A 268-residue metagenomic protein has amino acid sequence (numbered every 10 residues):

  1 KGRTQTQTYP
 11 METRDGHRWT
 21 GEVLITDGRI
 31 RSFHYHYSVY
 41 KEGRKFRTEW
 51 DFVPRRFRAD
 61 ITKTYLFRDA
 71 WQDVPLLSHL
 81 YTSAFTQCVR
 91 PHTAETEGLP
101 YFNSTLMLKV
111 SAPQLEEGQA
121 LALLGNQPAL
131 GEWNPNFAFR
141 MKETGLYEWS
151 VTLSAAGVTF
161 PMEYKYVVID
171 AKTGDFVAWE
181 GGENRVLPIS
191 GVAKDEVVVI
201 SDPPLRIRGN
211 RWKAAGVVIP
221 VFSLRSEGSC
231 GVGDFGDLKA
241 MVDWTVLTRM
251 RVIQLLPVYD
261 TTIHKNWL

Functional and structural regions predicted by a protein language model:
K1, L108-P113, V217-S226: Short, Lys/Arg-rich amphipathic segments at extreme N-termini
K1-I30, Y40-I61, Q114-F160, I169-V192 (+1 more regions): Aromatic-rich carbohydrate-binding modules that target alpha-glucans
F67-Q119, E196-N210: Basic K/R-rich, polyanion-interacting modules in nucleoproteins and related proteins
P100-Y101, Y166, W244: Non-catalytic accessory regions flanking glycosidase/transglycosidase catalytic cores in CAZymes
T105, A120, A138, A214-G216: A residue-level signal for beta-strand positions that form part of recognition/binding surfaces within mature
S111-P113, N126, S190, P220-F222 (+1 more regions): Structured loops at beta-to-helix junctions and adjacent beta-edge loops in soluble globular domains
R206-L268: Acidic/aromatic-lined carbohydrate-recognition and catalytic surfaces of CAZymes acting on diverse glycans
